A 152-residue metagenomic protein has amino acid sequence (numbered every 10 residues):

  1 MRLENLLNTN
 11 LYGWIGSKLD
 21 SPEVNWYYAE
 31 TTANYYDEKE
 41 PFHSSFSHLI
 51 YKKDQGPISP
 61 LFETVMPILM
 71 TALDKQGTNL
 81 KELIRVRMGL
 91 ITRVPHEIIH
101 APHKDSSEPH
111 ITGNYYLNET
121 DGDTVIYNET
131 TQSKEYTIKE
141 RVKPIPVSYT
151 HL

Functional and structural regions predicted by a protein language model:
M1-L80: Non-heme Fe(II)/2-oxoglutarate
L7, L90-T92, L117: Short, flexible loop/turn elements at secondary-structure junctions
K81-R93: A short glycine-rich, His/Asp/Glu-containing loop-to-beta-strand
L90-S106: Conserved short histidine dyad/triad with adjacent acidic residue
E97-I99, L117-P144: A short beta-strand-loop-beta hairpin characteristic of the jelly-roll/cupin
S106-D121: Short, conserved beta-strand element in jelly-roll/cupin
T150-H151: Conserved small/polar residues in nucleotide/adenosyl-binding loops
